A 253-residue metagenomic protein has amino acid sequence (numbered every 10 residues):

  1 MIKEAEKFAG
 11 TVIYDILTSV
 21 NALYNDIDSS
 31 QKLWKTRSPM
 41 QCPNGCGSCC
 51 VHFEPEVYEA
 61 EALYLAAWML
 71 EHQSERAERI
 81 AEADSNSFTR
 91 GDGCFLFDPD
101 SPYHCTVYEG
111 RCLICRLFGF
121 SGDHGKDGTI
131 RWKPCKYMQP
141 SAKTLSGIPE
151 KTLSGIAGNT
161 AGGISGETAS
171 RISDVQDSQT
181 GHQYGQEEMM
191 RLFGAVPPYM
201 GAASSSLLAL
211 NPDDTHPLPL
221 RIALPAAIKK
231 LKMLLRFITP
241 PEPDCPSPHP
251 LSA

Functional and structural regions predicted by a protein language model:
M1-S48, H52, E56-G158, G162-A253: Short loop/turn segments that flank or connect secondary-structure elements
